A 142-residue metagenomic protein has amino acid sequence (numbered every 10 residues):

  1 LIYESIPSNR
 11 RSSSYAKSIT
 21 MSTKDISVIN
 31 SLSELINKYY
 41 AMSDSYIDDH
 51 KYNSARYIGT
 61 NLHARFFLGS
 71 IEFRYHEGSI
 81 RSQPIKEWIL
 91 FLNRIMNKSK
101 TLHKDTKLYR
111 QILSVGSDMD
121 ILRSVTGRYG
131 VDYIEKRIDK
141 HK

Functional and structural regions predicted by a protein language model:
L1-K142: C-terminal accessory/tail domains of diverse enzymes
